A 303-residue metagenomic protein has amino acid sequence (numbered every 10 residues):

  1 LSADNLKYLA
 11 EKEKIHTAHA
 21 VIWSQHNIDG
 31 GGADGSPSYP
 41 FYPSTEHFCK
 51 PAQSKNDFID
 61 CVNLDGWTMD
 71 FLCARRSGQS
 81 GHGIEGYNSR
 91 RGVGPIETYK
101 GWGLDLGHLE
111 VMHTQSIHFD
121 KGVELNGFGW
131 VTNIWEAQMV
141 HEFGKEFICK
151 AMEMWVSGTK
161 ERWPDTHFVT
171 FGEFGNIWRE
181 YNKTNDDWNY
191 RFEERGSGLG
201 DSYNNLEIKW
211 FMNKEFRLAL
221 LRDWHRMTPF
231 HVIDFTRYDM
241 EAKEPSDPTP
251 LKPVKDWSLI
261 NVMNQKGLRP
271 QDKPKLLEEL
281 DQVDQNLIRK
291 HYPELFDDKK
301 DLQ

Functional and structural regions predicted by a protein language model:
L1-K55, D60, M139: Catalytic domains of cell-wall/extracellular-matrix polysaccharide-remodeling enzymes, centered on de-N-acetylation
L1-T17, L206, M212-F216, H225 (+3 more regions): Active-site-adjacent structural elements in enzyme catalytic domains
H16-I22, H167-F171, A219: A structural signal for short, well-ordered beta-strand segments and their strand-loop junctions that often border
S36-S89, K255-H291: Low-complexity, serine/threonine/proline-enriched polar segments
K55-I177: Catalytic grooves of carbohydrate-active enzymes
V169-G198, D284-L302: Short, basic/low-complexity N-terminal boundary segments at the transition from targeting/disordered tails
R179-D223: Surface beta-strand/loop "capping" patches
R222-L302: Acidic-aromatic substrate-binding/catalytic surfaces of carbohydrate-active enzymes
